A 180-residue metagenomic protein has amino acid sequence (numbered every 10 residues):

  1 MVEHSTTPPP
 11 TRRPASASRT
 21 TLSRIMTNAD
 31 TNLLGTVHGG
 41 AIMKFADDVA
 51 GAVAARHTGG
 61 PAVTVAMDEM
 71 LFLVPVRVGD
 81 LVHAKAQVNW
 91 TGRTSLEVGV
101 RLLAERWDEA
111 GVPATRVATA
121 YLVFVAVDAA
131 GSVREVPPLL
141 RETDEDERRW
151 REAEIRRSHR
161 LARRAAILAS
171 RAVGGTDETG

Functional and structural regions predicted by a protein language model:
E3-H4, P9-P10, T21-L22, R77-L81 (+1 more regions): HotDog/MaoC-like acyl-thioester-processing domains
P8-P9, A15-A17, V37, D48-L96 (+1 more regions): Hydrophobic beta-strand-centered segment that forms part of the acyl-chain substrate-binding groove
P9-T11, N28-N32: A short, mixed-charge helix-start or loop-turn motif at secondary-structure junctions
A15-T27: Short amphipathic
M26, M43-K44, V65: Residue-level recognition of hydrophobic positions within alpha-helical transmembrane segments
M26-T27, F72, F124: Hydrophobic residues in beta-strands and at strand termini
T31-F45, D177-G180: A conserved, well-ordered hydrophobic junction motif at loop->secondary-structure transitions
